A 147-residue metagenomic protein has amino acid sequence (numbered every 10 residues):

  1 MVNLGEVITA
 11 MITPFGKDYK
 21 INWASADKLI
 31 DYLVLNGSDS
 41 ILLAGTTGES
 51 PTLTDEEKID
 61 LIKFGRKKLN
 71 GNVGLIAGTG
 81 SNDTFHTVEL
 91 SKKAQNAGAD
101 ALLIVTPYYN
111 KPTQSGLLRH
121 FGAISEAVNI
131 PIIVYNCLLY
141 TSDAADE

Functional and structural regions predicted by a protein language model:
V2, F15, W23-L139: Active-site beta->alpha loop and helix N-cap motifs at the rims of alpha/beta catalytic domains
N3-M11: N-terminal amphipathic/basic leader segments beginning at the initiator methionine
Y140-E147: Conserved small/polar residues in nucleotide/adenosyl-binding loops
